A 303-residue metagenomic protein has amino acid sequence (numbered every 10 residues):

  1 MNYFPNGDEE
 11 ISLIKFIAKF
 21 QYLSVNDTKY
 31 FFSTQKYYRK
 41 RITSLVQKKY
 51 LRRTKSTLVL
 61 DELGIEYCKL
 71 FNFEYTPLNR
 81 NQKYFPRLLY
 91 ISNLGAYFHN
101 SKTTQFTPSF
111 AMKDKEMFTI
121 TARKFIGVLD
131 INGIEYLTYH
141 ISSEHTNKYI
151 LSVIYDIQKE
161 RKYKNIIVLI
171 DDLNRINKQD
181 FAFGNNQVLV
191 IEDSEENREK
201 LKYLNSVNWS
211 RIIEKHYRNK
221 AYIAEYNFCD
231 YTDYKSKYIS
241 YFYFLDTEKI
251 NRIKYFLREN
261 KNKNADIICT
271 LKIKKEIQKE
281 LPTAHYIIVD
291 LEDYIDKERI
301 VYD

Functional and structural regions predicted by a protein language model:
M1-L13, N81-Y84: Short alpha-helical segments that sit at the start of domains
F16-F20: Short helix-capping/hinge SLiMs at alpha-helix to coil transitions
Q21-F32: Short acidic, hydrophobic short linear motifs in intrinsically disordered regions
F32-Q47, R52-R53: Short amphipathic alpha-helical interaction segments
T43, R52-F73: Accessory beta->alpha helical hairpin/"wing" motif in late/C-terminal subdomains of nucleic-acid enzymes
G64-Y97: Short, amphipathic alpha-helical interaction segments positioned at domain boundaries
Y84-K164, V168-D172: Exposed, interaction-prone assembly regions rather than primary DNA-binding/catalytic cores
T138, N174-D303: Long, compositionally biased intrinsically disordered regions
